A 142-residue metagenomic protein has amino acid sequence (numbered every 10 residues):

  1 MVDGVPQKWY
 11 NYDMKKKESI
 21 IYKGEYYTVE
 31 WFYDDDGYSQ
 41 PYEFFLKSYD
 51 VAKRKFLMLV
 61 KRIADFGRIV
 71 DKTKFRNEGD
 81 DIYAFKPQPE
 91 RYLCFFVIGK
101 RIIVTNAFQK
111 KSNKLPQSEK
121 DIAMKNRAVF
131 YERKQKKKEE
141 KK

Functional and structural regions predicted by a protein language model:
M1-P89, G99-R101, Q109-K142: Basic, Lys/Arg-enriched alpha-helical interface segments
Y92-F95: Short, surface-exposed beta-strand/loop micro-motifs that present aromatic residues
N106: Short, conserved beta-strand/beta-arch hydrophobic-aromatic motifs that form part of recognition grooves or interface
